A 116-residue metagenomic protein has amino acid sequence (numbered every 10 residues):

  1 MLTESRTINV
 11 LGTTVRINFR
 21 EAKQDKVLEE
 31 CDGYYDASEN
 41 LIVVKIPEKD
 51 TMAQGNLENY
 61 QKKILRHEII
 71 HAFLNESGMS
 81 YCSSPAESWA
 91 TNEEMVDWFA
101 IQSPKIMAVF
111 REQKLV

Functional and structural regions predicted by a protein language model:
M1-N56, E76-V116: Metalloprotease/metallohydrolase-associated module, dominated by Zn2+-dependent proteases
K63-N75: Active-site recognition of the HExxH zinc-binding catalytic motif
